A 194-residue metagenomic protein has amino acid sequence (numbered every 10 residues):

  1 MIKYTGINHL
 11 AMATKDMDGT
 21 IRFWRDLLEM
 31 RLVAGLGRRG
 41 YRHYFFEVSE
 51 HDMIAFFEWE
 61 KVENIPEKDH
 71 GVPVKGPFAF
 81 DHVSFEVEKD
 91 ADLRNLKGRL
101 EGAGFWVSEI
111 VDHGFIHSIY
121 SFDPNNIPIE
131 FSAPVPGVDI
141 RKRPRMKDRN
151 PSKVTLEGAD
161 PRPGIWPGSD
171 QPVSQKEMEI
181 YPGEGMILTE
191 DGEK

Functional and structural regions predicted by a protein language model:
M1-I7, A13-V33, V48-W106, F122-K194: Glyoxalase I/VOC metalloenzyme domain signal
A34-L36, S108-D112: Conserved S-adenosyl-L-methionine
R38-R42, H113-H117: Short acidic/glycine-enriched loop/turn segments that link adjacent beta-strands
F45: Acidic (E/D-rich), amphipathic helical modules within compact regulatory domains
W106-I110, S118-I119: Catalytic micro-motifs at enzyme active sites that drive phosphoryl/nucleotidyl and oxygen chemistry
